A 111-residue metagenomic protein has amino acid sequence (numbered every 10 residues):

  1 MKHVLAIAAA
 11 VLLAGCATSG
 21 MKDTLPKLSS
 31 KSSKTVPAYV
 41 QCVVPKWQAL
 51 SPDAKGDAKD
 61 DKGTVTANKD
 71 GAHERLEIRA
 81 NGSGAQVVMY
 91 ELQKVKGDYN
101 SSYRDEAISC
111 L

Functional and structural regions predicted by a protein language model:
M1-A8: Positively charged n-region of N-terminal signal peptides that target proteins for export
K22-S29: Short, low-complexity, disordered segments immediately C-terminal to signal peptides in bacterial exported proteins
S29-S30, K34-R75: Post-signal-peptide N-terminal segment of Sec-exported extracytoplasmic proteins
G71-V88: Amphipathic N-proximal alpha-helical interface segments
E91-L111: C-terminal partner/receptor-binding element of secreted or periplasmic proteins
